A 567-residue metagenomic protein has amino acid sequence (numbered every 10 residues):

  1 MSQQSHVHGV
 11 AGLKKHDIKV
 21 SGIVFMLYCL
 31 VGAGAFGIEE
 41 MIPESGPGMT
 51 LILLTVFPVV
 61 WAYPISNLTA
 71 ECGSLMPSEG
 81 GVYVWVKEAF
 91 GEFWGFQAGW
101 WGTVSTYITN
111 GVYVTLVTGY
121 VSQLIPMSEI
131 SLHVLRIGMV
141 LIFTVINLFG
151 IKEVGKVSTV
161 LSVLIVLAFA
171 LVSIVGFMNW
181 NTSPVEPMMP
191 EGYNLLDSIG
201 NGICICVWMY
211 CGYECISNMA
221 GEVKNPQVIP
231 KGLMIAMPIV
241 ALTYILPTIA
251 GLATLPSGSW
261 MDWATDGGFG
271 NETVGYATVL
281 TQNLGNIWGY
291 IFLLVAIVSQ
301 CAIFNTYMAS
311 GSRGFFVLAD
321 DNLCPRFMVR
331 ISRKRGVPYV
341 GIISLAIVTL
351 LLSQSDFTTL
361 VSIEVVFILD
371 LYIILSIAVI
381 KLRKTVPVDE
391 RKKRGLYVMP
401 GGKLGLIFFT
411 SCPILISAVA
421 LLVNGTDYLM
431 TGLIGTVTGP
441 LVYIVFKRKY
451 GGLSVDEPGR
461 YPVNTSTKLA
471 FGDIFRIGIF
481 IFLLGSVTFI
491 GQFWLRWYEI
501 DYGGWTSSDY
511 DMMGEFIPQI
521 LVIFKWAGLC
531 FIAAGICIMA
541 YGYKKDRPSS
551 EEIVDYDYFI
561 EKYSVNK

Functional and structural regions predicted by a protein language model:
M1-A70, S74-G80, A89, P187 (+3 more regions): Membrane-interface "cap" regions at the ends of multi-pass membrane proteins
K15-I23, E92, H133-I137, K224-P226 (+6 more regions): Loop-to-transmembrane helix boundary motifs in multi-pass membrane proteins
D17-G119, V207, Y213-I216, F493-D511 (+1 more regions): Transmembrane helix-boundary motif of multi-pass solute transporters/channels
M41-E44, Y63-V140, T144-L148, E153 (+2 more regions): Hydrophobic transmembrane alpha-helices that form the core helical bundles of multi-pass secondary transporters
V84, G91, S122-M127, G232-N305 (+1 more regions): TM-loop-TM module centered on a large, flexible mid-protein loop between adjacent transmembrane helices in multi-pass
T118, L132-T182, Y193, L233-M237 (+2 more regions): Membrane-interface loop-to-helix entry segments
L124, V163-P190, T248-G258, Y372-E390 (+1 more regions): Hydrophobic alpha-helical segments and their helix-loop junctions in multi-pass secondary transporters
V157, Y193, I331-R335, Y372-L429 (+1 more regions): C-terminal membrane-solvent junction of multi-pass transporters and transport-like membrane proteins
